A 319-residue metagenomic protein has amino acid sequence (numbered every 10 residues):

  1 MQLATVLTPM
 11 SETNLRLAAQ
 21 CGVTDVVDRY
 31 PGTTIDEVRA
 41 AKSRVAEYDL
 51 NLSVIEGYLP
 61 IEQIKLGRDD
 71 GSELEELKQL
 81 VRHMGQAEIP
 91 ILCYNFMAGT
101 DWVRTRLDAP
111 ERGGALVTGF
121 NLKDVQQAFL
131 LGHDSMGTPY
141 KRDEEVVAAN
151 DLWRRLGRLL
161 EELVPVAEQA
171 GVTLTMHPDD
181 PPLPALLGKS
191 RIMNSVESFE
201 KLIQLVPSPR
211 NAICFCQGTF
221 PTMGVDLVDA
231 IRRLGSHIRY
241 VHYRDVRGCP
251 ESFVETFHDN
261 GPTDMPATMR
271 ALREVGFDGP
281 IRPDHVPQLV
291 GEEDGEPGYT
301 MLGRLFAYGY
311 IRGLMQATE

Functional and structural regions predicted by a protein language model:
M1-T8, K42-E47, S236: Mobile, glycine- and charge-enriched loop segments and immediately flanking short secondary-structure elements within
Q2-A4, E12-L17, L66, L74-E75 (+6 more regions): Histidine-acidic metal/acid-base catalytic patches
P9-P31, Y48, H83-L92: Catalytic domains of carbohydrate-active enzymes, especially glycoside hydrolases
Q20-E37, S53-R68: N-terminal substrate-binding region of glycoside hydrolase catalytic domains
V27-S43, D101-R106: Glycine-rich, proline-tolerant flexible connector loops at the mouths of alpha/beta enzymes
Y58-E75, T100-G114, M136-V147, S252-T256 (+1 more regions): Surface-exposed, active-site-proximal loop segments in enzymatic domains
Q86-I91, F96-R158: Active-site-proximal, glycine-rich beta->alpha crossover segments in alpha/beta enzymes that shape flexible
Y94-A98, P178-D180, D284-V286: Short, well-ordered beta-to-alpha junction loops that form the rim of enzyme active sites and present histidine/acidic
